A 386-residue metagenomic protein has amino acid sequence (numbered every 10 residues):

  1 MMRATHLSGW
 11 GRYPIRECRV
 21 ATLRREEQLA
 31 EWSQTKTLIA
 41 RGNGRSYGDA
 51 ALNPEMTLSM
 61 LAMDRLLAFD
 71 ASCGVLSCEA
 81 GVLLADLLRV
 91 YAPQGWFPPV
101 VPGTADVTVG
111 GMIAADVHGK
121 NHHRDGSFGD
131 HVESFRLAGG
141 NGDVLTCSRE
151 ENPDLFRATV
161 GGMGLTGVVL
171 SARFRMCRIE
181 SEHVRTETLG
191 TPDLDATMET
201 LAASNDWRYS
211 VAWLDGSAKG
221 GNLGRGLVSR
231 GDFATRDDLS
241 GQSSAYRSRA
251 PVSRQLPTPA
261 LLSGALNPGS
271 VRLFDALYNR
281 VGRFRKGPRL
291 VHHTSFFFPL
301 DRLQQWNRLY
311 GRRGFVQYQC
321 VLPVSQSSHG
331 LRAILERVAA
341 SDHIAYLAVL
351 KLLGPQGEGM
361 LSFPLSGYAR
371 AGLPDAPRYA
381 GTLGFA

Functional and structural regions predicted by a protein language model:
M1-A386: Noncatalytic alpha-helical scaffold of FAD-dependent oxidoreductases
